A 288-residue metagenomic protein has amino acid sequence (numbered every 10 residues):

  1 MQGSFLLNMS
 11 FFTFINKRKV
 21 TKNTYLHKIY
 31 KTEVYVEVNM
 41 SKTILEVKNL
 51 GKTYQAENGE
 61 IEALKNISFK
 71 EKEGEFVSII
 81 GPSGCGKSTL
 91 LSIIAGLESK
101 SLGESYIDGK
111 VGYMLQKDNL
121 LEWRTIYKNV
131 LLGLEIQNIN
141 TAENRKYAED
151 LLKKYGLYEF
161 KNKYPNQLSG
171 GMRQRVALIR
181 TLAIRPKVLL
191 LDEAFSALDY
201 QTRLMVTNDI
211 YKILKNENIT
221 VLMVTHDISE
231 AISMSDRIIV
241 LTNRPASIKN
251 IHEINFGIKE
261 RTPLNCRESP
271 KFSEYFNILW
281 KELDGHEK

Functional and structural regions predicted by a protein language model:
I80-P82: The feature captures the beta-strand-to-loop junction immediately N-terminal to the Walker
A95: Helix-to-loop junction immediately C-terminal to a conserved catalytic motif
R124-L131: Short coil-to-helix segment of the ABC ATPase nucleotide-binding domain corresponding to the Q-loop/switch region
A142-F160, K212: Conserved ABC ATPase "signature" region
K163-N166, I184: Conserved signature/switch motifs of ABC ATPase nucleotide-binding domains
L189-D192: Catalytic Walker B motif of ABC-type/P-loop ATPase nucleotide-binding domains
